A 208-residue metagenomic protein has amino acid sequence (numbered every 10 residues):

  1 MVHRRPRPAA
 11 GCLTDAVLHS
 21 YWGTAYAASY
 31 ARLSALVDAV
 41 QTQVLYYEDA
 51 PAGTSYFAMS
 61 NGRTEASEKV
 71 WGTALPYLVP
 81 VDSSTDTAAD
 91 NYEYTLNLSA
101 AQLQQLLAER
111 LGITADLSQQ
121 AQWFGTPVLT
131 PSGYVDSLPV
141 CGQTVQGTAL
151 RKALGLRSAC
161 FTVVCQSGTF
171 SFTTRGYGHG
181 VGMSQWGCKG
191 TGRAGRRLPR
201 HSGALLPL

Functional and structural regions predicted by a protein language model:
M1-L208: Conserved, single-site charged/polar hotspot
